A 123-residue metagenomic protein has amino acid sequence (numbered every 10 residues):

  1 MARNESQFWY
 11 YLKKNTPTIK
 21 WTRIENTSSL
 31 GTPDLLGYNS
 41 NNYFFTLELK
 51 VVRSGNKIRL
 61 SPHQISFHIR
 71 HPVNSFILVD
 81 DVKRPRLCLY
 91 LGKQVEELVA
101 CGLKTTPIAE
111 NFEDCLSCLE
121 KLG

Functional and structural regions predicted by a protein language model:
M1-N26, S40: Acidic-basic catalytic patches of nuclease active cores, encompassing PD-(D/E)XK and other metal-cofactor nuclease
G31: Beta-rich catalytic cores
L35-G37, Y43-S54: Conserved catalytic cores of phosphodiester-cleaving nucleases, focusing on short active-site segments
S40-N42, V82-K83: Short strand-connecting beta-turns/loops that link adjacent beta-strands
R53-H71: Mg2+/Mn2+-dependent nuclease catalytic core
I69-E96: Nucleic-acid nuclease catalytic cores
E96-L103: Acidic, Ser/Thr-rich peripheral helices and adjacent loops at domain boundaries
K104-G123: Charged phosphate-binding loop/patch that engages nucleotide di/tri-phosphates or the phosphate backbone of nucleic
